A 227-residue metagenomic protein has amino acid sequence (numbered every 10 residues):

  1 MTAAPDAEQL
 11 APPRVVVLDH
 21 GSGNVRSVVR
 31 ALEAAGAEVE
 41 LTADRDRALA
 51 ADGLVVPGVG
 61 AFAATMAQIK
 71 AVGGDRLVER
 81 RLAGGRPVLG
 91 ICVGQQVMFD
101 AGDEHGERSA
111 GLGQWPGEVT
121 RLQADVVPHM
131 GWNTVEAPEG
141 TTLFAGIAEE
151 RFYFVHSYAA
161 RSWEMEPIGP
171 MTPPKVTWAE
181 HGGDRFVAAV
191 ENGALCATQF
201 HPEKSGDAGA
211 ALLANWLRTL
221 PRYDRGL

Functional and structural regions predicted by a protein language model:
T2-D6, L195-L227: Acyltransferase
L10-V16, L195: Extreme N-terminal starter segment of soluble prokaryotic enzymes
V16-L18, Y153: Conserved beta-strand elements of the Class I
V39-A50: Short acidic low-complexity segments
A48-G58: Short acidic/histidine-rich motifs immediately flanking catalytic phosphotransfer sites in two-component signaling
G60-W132: Cysteine-nucleophile active-site neighborhood
D100-E180: Pocket-forming structural segment of enzyme catalytic cores
D184-E191: Short, surface-exposed beta-strand/loop micro-motifs that present aromatic residues
